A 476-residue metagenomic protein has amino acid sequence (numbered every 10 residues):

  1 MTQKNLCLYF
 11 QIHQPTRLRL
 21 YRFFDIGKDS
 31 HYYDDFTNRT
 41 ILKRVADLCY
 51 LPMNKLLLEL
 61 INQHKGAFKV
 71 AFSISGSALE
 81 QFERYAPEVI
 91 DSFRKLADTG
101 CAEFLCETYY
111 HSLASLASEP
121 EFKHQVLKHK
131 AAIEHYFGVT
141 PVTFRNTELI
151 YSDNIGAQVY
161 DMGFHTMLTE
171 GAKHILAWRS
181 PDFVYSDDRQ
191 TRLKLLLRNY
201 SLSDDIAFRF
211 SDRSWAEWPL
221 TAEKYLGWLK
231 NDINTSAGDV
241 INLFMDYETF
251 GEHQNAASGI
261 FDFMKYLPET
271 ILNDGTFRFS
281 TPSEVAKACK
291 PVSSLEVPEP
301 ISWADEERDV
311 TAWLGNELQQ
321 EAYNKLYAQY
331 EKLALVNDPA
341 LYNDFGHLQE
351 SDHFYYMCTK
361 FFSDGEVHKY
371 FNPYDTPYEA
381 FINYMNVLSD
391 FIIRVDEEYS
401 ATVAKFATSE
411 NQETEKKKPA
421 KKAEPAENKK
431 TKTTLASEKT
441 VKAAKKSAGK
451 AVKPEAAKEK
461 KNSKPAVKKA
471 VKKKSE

Functional and structural regions predicted by a protein language model:
T2-L51, N62, D182-L193, L197 (+2 more regions): Active-site and substrate-binding clefts of carbohydrate-active enzymes
Q3-F10, T16-S118, V142-R145, H165-E170 (+1 more regions): Short, well-structured secondary-structure segments
Q11-P15, S75-S77, Y109-S112, G138 (+8 more regions): An acidic- and aromatic-residue-enriched active-site/binding cleft used to recognize and process polar
N54-L58, I90-R94, K123-I133, G156 (+3 more regions): Generic structural signal for well-ordered alpha-helices, preferentially at hydrophobic/aromatic core positions
V89-C106, L127, V139, Y160-L197: Acidic, His- and aromatic-enriched active-site or binding-groove loops in soluble protein domains that engage sugars
S115-A117, I175-F183, D205-I206, C289: Short, charged, surface-exposed secondary-structure boundary motifs
E121-E148, L229-F244: CE4/NodB-like, metal-dependent polysaccharide N-deacetylase domain that modifies extracellular/periplasmic N-acetylated
Q412-E476: Intrinsically disordered, polybasic Lys/Arg-rich low-complexity tracts
